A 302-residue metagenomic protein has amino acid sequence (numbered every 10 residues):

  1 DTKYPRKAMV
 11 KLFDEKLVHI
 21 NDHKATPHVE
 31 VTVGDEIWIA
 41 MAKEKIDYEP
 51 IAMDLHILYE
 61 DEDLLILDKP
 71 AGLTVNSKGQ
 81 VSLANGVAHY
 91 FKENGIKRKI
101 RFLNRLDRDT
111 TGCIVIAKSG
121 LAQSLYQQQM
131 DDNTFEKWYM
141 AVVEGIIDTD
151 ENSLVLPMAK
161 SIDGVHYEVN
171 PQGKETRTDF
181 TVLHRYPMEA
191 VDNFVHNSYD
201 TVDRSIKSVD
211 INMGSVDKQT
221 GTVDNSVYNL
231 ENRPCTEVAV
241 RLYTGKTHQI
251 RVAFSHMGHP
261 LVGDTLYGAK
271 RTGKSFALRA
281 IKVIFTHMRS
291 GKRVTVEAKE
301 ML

Functional and structural regions predicted by a protein language model:
D1-K11, P187-N197, T201-G214, K218-C235 (+1 more regions): Pseudouridine synthases involved in rRNA/tRNA modification
D1-R177, H184-M213, K218-G221, N225-N229: RNA pseudouridine synthases
T26-E30, A239, S275: Short, surface-exposed secondary-structure edge patches
E36-W38, V115, M140, V155 (+5 more regions): Beta-strand secondary-structure signal
L65, T236-R241: Short, well-ordered beta-strand segments enriched in hydrophobic/aromatic residues
